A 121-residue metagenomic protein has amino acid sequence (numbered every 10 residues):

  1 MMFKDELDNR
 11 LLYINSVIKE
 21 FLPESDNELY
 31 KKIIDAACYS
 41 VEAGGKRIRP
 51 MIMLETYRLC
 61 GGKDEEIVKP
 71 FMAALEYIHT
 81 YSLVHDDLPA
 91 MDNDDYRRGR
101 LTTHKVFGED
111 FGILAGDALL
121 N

Functional and structural regions predicted by a protein language model:
F3: Conserved glycine-bearing catalytic or ligand-binding loops at nucleotide- and phosphate-handling centers of large
L12, S16-P23, N27-N121: Mg2+-dependent prenyl diphosphate-binding active-site environment of isoprenoid biosynthetic enzymes
